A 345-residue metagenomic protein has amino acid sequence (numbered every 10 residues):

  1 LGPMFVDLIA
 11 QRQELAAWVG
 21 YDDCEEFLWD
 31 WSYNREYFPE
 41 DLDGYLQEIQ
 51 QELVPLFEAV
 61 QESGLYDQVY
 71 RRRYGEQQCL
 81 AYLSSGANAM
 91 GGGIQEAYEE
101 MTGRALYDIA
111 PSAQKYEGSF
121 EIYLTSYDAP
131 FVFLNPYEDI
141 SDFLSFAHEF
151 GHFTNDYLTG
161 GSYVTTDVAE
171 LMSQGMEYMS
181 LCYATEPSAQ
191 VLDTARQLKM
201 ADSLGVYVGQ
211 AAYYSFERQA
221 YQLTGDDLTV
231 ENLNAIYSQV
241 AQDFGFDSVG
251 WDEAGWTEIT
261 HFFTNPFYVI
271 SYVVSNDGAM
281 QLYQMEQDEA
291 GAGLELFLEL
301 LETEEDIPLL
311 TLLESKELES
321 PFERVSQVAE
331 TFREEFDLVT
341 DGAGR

Functional and structural regions predicted by a protein language model:
L1-F131, S315, E319: Contiguous, non-catalytic segments that form substrate-binding/exosite surfaces or channel walls
A17, Y213-Y221, Y268: N-terminal maturation segment of proteins
W18-F27, Q61-Q68, A97-T102, S162-V168 (+2 more regions): Short, glycine/acidic-rich hinge or "gate" loops at secondary-structure transitions that mediate conformational
L46, V164-V206, S275: Post-HExxH zinc-binding segment in Zn-dependent metallohydrolases
A89-G93, I122, H152, D156-G160 (+3 more regions): Conserved helix-loop functional segments at active or binding sites
T125-F146, L158-S162: Short pre-active-site segment immediately N-terminal to the catalytic Zn-binding motif
S145-E149, F153, Y157, L171: Catalytic glutamate of the conserved HExxH
F146, T154, S180, E186 (+2 more regions): C-terminal, non-catalytic "cap/extension" segments appended to globular domains
